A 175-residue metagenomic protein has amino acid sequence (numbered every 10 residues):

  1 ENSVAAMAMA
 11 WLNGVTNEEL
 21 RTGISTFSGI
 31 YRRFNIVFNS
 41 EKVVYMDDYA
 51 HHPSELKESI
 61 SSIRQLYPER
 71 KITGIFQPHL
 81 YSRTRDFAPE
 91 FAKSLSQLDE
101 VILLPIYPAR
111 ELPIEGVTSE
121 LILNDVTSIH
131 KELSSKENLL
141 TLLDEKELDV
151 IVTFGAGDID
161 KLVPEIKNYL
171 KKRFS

Functional and structural regions predicted by a protein language model:
E1-E100: Nucleotide phosphate-binding/pyrophosphate-handling subdomain across enzymes that bind or process nucleotide phosphates
Y31, Y67, V126, K146-E147 (+1 more regions): A structural signal for short coil/turn segments at secondary-structure junctions
H51, P78-L80, Y107-A109, A156-I159: Short glycine-rich anion-binding loops that position phosphate/pyrophosphate groups of nucleotides and phosphorylated
I75, L104, T153-F154: Short hydrophobic segments within beta-strands
T84-R85, L112-P113, K161-E165: Short glycine-/acidic-enriched loop or helix-start segments at secondary-structure transitions that form or flank
A92-D149: C-terminal helical cap/extension that packs against the catalytic core of soluble nucleotide-cofactor enzymes
S119-V126, E165-S175: A short, gly/pro- and small-residue-rich
E137-Y169: A glycine-rich beta-strand to alpha-helix segment that forms a phosphate/ribose-binding loop at ligand/cofactor sites
